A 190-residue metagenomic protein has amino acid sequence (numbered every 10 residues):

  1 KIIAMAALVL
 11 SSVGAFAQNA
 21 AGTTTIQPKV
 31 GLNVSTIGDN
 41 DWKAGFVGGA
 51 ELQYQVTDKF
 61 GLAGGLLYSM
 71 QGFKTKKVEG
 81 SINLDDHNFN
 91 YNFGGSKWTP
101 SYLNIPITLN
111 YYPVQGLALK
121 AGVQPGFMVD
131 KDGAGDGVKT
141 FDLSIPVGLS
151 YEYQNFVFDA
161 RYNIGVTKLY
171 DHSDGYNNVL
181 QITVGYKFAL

Functional and structural regions predicted by a protein language model:
K1-K29, V184, F188-L190: Bacterial Sec-dependent N-terminal signal peptides
A21, Q55-T57, Y112-G116, Y153-F156 (+1 more regions): Outer-membrane beta-barrel channels and translocator barrels
I26-P28, L62-G64, L119-A121, V147 (+2 more regions): Transmembrane beta-strands of outer-membrane beta-barrel proteins
G31-S35, L67-S69, Q124-G126, R161-G165 (+1 more regions): Outer-membrane beta-barrel pore domains and translocons
N40-A44, K97-Y102, G137-D142, S150 (+1 more regions): Short sequence motifs at beta-strands and strand-loop junctions characteristic of Gram-negative outer-membrane
D41-N92, T99, L103: Glycine- and aromatic-enriched membrane insertion/assembly motifs of diderm outer-membrane and organelle channel
V47-G49, N104-P106, A118, P146 (+1 more regions): Membrane-embedded beta-strand positions in outer-membrane beta-barrel channels/transporters
M70-T75, K139-L190: Predominantly the C-terminal beta-signal and adjacent terminal strand-loop region of outer-membrane beta-barrel
